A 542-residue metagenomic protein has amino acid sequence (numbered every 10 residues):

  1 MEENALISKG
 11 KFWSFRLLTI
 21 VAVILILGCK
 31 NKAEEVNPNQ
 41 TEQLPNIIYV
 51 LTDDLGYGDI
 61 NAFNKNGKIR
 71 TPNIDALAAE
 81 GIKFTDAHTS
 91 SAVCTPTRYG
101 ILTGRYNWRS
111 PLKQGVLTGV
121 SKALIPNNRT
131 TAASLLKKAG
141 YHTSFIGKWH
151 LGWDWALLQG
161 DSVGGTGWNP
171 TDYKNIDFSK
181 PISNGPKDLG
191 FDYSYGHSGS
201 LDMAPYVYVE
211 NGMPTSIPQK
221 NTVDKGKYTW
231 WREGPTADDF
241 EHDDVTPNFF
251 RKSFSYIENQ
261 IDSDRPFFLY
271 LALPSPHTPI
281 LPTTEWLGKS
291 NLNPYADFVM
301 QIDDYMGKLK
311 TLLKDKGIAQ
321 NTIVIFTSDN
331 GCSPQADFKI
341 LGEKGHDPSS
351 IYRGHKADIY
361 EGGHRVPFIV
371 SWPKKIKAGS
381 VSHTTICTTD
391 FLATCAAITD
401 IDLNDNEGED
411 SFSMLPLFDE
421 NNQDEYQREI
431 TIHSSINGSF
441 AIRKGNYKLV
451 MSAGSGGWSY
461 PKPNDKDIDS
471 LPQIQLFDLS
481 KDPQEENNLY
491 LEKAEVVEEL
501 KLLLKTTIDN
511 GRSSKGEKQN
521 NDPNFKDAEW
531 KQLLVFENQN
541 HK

Functional and structural regions predicted by a protein language model:
M1-E42: Bacterial Sec-dependent N-terminal signal peptides
K30-P45, T52, G56-Y57, K83 (+6 more regions): Long, internal low-complexity/basic segments
Y49, Y57-F145, L151-K174, F191 (+2 more regions): Active-site segment of extracytoplasmic enzymes that catalyze sulfate/phosphate-ester chemistry
F63-G67, K83-R105, F145-A156, S194-L201 (+7 more regions): Short, solvent-exposed turn/loop segments enriched in Gly/Ser/Thr/Pro and often Arg
N66-T71, H88-V93, G119-T130, V223 (+8 more regions): A short beta-strand-to-alpha-helix junction
D161-S162, N169-L201, P334-F338, G345-I359 (+6 more regions): C-terminal cap/loop subdomain of S1 sulfatases and analogous C-terminal strand-loop tails that border
V163-G164, P279-L281, G288-L292, T311-K375 (+2 more regions): Histidine-centered active-site microenvironments of extracellular/periplasmic hydrolases and transferases
L201-T222, R251-D297, S333-P334, K339-G342: Active-site His/acidic residue clusters
